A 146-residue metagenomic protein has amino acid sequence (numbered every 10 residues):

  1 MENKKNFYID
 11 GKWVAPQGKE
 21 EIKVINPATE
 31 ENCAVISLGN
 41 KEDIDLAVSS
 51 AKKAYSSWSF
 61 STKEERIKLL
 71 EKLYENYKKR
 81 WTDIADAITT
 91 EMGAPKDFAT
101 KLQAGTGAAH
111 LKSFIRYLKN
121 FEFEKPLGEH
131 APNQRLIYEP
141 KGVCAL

Functional and structural regions predicted by a protein language model:
M1-P132: N-terminal Rossmann-like NAD(P)+-binding subdomain of aldehyde/semialdehyde dehydrogenases
E124-L146: Conserved small-residue-rich beta-alpha loop and adjacent elements that most often cradle the phosphate/pyrophosphate
